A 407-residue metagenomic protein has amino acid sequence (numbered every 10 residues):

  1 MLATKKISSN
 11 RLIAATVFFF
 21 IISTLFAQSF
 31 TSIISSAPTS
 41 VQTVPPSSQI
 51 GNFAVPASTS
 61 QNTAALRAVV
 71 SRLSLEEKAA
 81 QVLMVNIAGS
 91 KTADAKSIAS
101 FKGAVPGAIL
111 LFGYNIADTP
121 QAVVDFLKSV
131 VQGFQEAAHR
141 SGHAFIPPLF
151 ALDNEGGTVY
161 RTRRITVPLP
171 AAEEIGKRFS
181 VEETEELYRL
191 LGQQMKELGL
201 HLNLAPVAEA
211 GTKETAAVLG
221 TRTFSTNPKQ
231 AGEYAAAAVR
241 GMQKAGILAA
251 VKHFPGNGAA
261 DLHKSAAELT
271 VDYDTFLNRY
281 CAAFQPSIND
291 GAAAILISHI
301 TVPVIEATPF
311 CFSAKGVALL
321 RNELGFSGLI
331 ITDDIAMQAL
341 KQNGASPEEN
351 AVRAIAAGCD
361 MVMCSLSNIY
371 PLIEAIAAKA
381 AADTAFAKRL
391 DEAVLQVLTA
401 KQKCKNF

Functional and structural regions predicted by a protein language model:
M1-S8: N-terminal Lys/Arg-rich, disordered targeting/topogenic segments
N10-F30: Sec-dependent N-terminal signal peptides of Gram-positive bacterial secreted proteins and lipoproteins
Q28-R164, F407: N-terminal hydrophobic targeting/anchoring segments and the immediately downstream early-domain regions of hydrolases
S74, S100, T119-H143, T158 (+2 more regions): Second-shell residues forming the walls of enzyme active-site clefts
A80-I87, G107-L111, P148-N154, L202-P206 (+4 more regions): Hydrophobic faces of well-ordered beta-strands that scaffold small-molecule active sites in alpha/beta enzyme cores
L83-A93, E173-E183, S265-N278, Q338-G344: Active-site mouth loops of central-metabolism enzymes
P147, P168-L200, A205-V239: A substrate-binding/cap region within the structured catalytic cores of diverse enzymes
G157-V167, H201-T221, L248-E268: Active-site-proximal loop/short-helix segments that contain or immediately flank catalytic acid/base residue(s)
